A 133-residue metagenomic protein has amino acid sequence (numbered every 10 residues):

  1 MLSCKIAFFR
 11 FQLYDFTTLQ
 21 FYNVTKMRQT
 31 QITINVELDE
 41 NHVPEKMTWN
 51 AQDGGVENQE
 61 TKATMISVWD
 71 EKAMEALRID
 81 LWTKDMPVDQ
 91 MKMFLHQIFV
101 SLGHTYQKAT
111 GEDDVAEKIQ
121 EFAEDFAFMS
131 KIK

Functional and structural regions predicted by a protein language model:
F11-Y14: Leucine-centric amphipathic alpha-helical interface motifs
F16, F21-N58: Short, charged/polar N-terminal "headpieces" of proteins
H42, P87-V88, K92, F122-S130: Short amphipathic alpha-helical patches
E45-G111: Active-site- and interface-proximal helix/loop "cap" or "latch" segments in soluble metabolic and energy-transducing
G103-K133: C-terminal charged interaction modules
